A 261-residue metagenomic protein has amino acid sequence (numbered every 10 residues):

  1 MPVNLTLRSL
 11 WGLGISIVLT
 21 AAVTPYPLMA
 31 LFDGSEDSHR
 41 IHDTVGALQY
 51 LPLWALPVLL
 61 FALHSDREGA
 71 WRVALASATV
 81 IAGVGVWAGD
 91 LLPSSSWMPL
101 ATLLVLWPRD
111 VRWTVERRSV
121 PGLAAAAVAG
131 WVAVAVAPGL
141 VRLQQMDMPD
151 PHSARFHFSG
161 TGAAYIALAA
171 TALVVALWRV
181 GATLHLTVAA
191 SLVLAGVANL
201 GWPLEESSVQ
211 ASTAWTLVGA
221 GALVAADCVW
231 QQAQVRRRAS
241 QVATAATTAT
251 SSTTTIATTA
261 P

Functional and structural regions predicted by a protein language model:
M1-I15, Q231-P261: Actinobacteria-biased recognition of intrinsically disordered, low-complexity terminal regions
M1-W113: N-terminal membrane-targeting/anchoring modules of bacterial envelope and secretion proteins
V3-L19, E68-L75, V111-V136, H152-F156 (+1 more regions): Cytoplasm-facing juxtamembrane segments at the starts of transmembrane helices in multi-pass membrane proteins
I17-V23, P57, T79-V86, L103-L106 (+6 more regions): Helical transmembrane-bundle signal
A22-L51, A82-W97, V136-A163, V197-L217: Membrane interfacial helix motifs at helix-loop boundaries and amphipathic/re-entrant anchors
P25-M29, L59-S65, W107-V111, A133-Q144 (+3 more regions): Structural signature of transmembrane alpha-helix termini at the membrane-water interface
W87-L177: Generic multipass alpha-helical transmembrane bundles of integral membrane proteins
A163-A245: C-terminal transmembrane-bundle signature of multipass membrane proteins, characterized by strong activation on
